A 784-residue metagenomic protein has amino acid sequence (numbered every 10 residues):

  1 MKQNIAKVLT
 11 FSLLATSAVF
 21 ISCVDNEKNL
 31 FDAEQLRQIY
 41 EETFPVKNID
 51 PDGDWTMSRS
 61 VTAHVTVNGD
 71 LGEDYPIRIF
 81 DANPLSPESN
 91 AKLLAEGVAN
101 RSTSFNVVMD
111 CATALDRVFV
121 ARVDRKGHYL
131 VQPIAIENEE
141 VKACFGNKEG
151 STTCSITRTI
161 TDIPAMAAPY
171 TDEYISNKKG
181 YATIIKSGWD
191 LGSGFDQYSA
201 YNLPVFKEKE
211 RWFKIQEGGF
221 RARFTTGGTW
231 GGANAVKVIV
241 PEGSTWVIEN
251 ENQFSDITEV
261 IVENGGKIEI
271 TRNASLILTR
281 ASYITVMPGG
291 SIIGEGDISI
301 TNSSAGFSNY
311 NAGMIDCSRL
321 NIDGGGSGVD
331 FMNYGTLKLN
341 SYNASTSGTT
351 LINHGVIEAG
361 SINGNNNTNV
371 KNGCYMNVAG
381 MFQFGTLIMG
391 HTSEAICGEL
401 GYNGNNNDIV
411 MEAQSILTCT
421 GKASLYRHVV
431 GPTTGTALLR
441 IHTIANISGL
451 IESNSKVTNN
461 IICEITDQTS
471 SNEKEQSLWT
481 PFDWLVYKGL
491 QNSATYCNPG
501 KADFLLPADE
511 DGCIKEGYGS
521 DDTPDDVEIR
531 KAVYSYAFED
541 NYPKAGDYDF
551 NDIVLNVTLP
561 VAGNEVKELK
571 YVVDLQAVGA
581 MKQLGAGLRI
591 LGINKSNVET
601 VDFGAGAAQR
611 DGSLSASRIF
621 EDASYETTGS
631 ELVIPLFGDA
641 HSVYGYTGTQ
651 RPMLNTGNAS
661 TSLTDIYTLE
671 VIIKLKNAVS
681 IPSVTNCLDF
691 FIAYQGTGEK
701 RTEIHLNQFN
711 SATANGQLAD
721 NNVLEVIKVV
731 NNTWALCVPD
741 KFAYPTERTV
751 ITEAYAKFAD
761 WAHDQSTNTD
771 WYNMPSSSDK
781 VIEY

Functional and structural regions predicted by a protein language model:
M1-T10: Bacterial N-terminal signal peptides that target proteins for export
V19-S22: C-terminal motif of bacterial Sec signal peptides marking the signal peptidase cleavage site
V24-L203, N492-K544: Acidic/polar, low-complexity intrinsically disordered N-terminal segments immediately downstream of a Sec signal
A63, V557, E568-A577: Short, well-ordered beta-strand segments enriched in hydrophobic/aromatic residues
E73-P87, A580-S624, N686-T697: Extended low-complexity, serine/threonine- and proline-enriched intrinsically disordered segments
I163-G500: Extracellular beta-strand-rich, repetitive "passenger/adhesive" scaffolds that bind or process carbohydrates
L559-G563, L575-M581, G592-N594: Beta-strand elements of well-folded, non-transmembrane domains
S624-Y784: A eukaryote-biased signal for long
